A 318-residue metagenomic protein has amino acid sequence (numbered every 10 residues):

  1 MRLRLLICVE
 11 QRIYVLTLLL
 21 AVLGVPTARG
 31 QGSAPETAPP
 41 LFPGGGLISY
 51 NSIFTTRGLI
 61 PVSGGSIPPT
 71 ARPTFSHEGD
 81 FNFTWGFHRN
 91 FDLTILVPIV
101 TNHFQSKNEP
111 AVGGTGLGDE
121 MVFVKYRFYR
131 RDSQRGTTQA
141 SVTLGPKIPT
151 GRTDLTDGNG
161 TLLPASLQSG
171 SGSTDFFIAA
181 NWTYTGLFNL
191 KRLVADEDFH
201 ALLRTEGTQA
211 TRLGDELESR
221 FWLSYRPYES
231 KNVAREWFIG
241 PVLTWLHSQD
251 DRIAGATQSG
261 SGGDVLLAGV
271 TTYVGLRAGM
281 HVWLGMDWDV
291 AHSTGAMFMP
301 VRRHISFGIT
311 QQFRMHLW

Functional and structural regions predicted by a protein language model:
R12-G24: Bacterial N-terminal signal peptides
P26-G64, T70, D132-S141, R314-W318: Outer-membrane beta-barrel biogenesis signature
E36-G45, N90, R130-Q139, L187-L193 (+3 more regions): Short loop/turn motifs that connect adjacent beta-strands in outer-membrane beta-barrel proteins
L41, S52, W85, V97 (+6 more regions): Residue-level signature of outer-membrane beta-barrel architecture
G46, H77-F81, G118-V124, A140 (+5 more regions): Hydrophobic, lipid-facing positions within transmembrane beta-strands of outer-membrane proteins
Y50-T56, I95-I99, V142-I148, A195-A201 (+3 more regions): Transmembrane beta-barrel strands of outer-membrane/channel proteins
L59-P69, Q209-W318: Outer membrane beta-barrel transmembrane domains
N102-G214: Outer-membrane pore/translocation modules
